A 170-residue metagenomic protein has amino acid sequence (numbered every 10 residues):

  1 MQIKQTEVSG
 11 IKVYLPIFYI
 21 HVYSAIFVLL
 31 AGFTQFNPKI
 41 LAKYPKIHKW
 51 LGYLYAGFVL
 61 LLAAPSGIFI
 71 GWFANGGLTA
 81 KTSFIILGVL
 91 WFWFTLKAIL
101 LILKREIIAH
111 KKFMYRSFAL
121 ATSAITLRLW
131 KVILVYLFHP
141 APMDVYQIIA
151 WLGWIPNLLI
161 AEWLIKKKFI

Functional and structural regions predicted by a protein language model:
M1-I170: Alpha-helical membrane insertion/targeting regions
